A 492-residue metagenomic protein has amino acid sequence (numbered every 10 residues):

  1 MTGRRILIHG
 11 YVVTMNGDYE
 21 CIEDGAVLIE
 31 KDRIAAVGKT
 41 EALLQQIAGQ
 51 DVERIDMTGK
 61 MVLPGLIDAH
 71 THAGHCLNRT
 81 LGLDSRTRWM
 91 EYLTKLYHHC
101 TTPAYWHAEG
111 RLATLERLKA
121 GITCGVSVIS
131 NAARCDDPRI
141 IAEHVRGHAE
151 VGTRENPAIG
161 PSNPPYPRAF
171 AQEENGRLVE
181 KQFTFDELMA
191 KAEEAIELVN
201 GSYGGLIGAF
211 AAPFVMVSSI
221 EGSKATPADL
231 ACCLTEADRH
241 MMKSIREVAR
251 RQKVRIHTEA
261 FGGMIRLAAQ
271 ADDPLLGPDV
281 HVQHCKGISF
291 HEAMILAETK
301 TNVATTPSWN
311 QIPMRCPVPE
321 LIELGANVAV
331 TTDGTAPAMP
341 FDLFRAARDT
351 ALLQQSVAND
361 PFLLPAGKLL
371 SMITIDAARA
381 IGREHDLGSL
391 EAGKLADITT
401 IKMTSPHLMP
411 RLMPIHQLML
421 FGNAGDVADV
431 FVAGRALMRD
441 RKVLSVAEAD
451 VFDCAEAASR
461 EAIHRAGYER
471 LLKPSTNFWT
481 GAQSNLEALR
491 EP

Functional and structural regions predicted by a protein language model:
M1-G25, I29-A35, T40, Q46 (+1 more regions): Active-site microenvironment of metallo-dependent hydrolases
G3-H9, Q45-R88, Y92, R111 (+3 more regions): Replace "His-x-His-based motif
G10, V27, D32, G59 (+14 more regions): Divalent metal-coordination and catalytic microenvironments
Y11, P274-L275, P319-P406, F421-N423: His/Asp/Glu-enriched, well-ordered alpha-helical/loop segment that forms or immediately abuts the divalent-metal
T80-L81, P167-F170, V217-E221, M264-D273 (+5 more regions): Histidine/acidic-residue-rich catalytic or RNA/ligand-binding cores of hydrolases and nuclease-related proteins
T80-R154, L188-Y203, E456: Alpha-helical scaffold segments that flank or form the walls of functional sites
R139-G287: Metal-coordinating catalytic core of metallo-dependent amide/deamination hydrolases
R250-K253, D273-V280, I295-A304, E323-V328: Glycine-enriched alpha-helix->loop->beta-strand junction motifs that scaffold or abut catalytic
